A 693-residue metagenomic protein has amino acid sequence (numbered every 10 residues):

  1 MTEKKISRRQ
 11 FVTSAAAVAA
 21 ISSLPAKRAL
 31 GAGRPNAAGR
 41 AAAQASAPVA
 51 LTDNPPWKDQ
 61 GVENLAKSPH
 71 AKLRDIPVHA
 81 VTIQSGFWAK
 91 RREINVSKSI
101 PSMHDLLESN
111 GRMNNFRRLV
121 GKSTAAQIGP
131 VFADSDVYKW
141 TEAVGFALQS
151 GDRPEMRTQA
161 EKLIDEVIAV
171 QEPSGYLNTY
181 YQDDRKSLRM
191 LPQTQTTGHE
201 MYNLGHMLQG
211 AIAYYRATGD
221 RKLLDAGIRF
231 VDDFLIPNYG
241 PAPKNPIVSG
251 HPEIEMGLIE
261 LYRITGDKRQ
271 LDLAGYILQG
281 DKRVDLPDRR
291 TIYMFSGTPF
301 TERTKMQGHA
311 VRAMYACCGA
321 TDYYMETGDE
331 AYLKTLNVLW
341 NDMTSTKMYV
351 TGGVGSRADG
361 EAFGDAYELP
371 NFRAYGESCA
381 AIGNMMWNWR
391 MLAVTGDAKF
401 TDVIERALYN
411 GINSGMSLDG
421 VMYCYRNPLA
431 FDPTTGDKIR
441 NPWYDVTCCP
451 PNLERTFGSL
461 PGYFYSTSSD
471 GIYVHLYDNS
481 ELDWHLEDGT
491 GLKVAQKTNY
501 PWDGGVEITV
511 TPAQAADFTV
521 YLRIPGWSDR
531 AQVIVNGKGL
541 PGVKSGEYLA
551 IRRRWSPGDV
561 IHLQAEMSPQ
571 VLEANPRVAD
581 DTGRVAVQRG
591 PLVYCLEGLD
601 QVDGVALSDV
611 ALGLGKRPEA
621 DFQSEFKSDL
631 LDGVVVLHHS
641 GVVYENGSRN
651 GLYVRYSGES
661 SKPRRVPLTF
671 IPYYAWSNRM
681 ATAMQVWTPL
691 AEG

Functional and structural regions predicted by a protein language model:
T2-A19: N-terminal secretory signal peptides and thylakoid transit peptides that target proteins across membranes
A42-D136, E161-Q182: Low-complexity, Ser/Thr/Pro/Gly-enriched N-terminal "stalk/linker" regions
S46-K58, A274, L336, D402-N410 (+3 more regions): C-terminal beta-rich recognition modules with glycine/proline-rich loops and embedded aromatic residues
W88-K90, T141-P154, G205-D220, I254-G266 (+5 more regions): Well-ordered alpha-helical scaffold segments within catalytic/enzyme domains
L119-V137, L188-N203, I236-H251, P287-R290 (+4 more regions): Solvent-exposed loop and edge beta-strand segments that line ligand/cofactor-binding and catalytic clefts
V120, A126-Q127, F132, L148-P287 (+1 more regions): Extended ligand-binding groove/face enriched in aromatic
L261-D285, G297, K305, A310-V350 (+4 more regions): Active-site neighborhood of glycoside hydrolase catalytic domains
S528-R553, V571-R577: Solvent-exposed beta-strand/loop surfaces of large extracellular or lumenal domains
